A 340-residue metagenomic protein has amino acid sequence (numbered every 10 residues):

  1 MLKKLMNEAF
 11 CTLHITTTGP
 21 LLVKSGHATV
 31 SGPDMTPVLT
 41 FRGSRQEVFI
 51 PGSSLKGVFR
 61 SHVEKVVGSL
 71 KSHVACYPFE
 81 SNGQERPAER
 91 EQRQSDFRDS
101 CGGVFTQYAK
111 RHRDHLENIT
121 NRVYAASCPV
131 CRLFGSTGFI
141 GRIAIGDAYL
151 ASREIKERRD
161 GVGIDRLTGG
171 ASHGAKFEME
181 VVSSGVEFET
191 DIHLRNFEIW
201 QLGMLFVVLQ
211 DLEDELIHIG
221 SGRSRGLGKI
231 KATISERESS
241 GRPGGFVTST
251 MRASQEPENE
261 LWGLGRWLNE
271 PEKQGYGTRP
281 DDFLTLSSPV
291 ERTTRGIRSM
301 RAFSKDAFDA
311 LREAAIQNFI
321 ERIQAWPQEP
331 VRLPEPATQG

Functional and structural regions predicted by a protein language model:
M1-G340: RNA-binding basic/glycine-rich loop and surface signature characteristic of RAMP-family CRISPR effectors
